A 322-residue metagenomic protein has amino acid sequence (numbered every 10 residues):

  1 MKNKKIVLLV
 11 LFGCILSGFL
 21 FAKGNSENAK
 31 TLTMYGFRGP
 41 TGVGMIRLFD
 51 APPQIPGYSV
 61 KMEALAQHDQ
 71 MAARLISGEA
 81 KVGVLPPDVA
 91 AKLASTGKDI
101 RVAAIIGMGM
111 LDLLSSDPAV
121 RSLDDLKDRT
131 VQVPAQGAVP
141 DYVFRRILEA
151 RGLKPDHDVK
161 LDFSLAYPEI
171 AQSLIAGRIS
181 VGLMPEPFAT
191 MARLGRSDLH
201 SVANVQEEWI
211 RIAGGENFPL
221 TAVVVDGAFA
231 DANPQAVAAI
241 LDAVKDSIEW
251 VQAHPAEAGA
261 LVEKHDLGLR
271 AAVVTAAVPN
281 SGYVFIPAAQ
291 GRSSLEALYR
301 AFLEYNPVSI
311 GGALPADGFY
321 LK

Functional and structural regions predicted by a protein language model:
M1-T31: Short, low-complexity disordered leader/linker segments with a strong preference for bacterial N-terminal type II
K30-K154, D162-F163, S180-E186, V202-A203: Short, glycine-/small- and polar/acidic-enriched structural segments that line small-molecule recognition paths
R38, A64, H68, V133 (+12 more regions): Solvent-exposed, acidic/flexible segments
V43-D50, A73, S77, A91 (+11 more regions): Solvent-exposed, polar/charged alpha-helical surfaces in well-ordered, non-transmembrane soluble domains, broadly
P53-G57, Q206-E216, Y283-G291: Short, solvent-exposed loop/beta-turn-alpha elements that line the ligand-binding surface or hinge of extracytoplasmic
P87-V89, P168-L261: Pocket-lining segment of extracytoplasmic ligand-binding domains
A230-Y305: Secondary-structure end/capping motifs
E296-K322: Conserved C-terminal helix/tail region of periplasmic/extracytoplasmic solute-binding proteins
